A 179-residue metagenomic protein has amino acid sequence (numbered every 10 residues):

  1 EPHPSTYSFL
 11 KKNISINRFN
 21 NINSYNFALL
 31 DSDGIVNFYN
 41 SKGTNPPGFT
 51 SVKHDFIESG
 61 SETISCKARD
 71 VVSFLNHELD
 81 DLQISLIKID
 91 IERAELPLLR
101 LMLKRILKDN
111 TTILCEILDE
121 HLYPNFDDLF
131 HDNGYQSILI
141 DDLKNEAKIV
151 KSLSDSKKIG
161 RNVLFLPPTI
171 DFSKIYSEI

Functional and structural regions predicted by a protein language model:
E1-I179: Phosphate/nucleotide-binding beta-alpha loop and adjacent structural elements of enzyme active sites
